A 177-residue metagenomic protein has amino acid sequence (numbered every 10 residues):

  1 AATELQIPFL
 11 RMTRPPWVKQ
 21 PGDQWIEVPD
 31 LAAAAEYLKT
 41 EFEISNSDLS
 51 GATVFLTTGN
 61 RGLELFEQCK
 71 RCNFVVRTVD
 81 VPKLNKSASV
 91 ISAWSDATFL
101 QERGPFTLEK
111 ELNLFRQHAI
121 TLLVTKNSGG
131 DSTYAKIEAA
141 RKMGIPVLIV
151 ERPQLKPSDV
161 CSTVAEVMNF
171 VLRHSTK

Functional and structural regions predicted by a protein language model:
A1-T40: Glycine/small-residue-rich loop that forms an oxyanion/phosphate-binding "nest" at active or ligand-binding sites
L5-P8, K142-P146: A short helix->loop->beta-strand "cap" motif at the edges of active sites that frequently abuts
M12-P16, N60-G62, T78-L84, R152: Short, polar loop motifs at secondary-structure junctions
A35-V75: Internal active-site segments that recognize and position negatively charged phosphoryl groups and nucleotide moieties
T53, T121-L122: Structural motif
Q68-P105: Histidine/lysine/aspartate-rich catalytic loop segments that bind and position anionic ligands
F106-R116, D131-T133: A short, acidic, amphipathic alpha-helical segment used as a generic capping/interface helix at domain edges
H118, K126-A139, V147-K177: C-terminal functional extensions of proteins
